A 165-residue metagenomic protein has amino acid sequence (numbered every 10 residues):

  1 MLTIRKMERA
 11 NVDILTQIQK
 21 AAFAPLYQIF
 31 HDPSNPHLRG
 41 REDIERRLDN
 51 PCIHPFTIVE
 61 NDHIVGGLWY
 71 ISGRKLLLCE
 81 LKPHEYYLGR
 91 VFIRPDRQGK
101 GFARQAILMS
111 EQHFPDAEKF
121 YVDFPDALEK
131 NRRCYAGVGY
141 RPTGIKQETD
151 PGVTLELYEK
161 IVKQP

Functional and structural regions predicted by a protein language model:
T3-Q17: A short beta-loop-alpha structural element at the N-terminal edge of CoA-dependent acyl/N-acetyltransferase catalytic
K20-E45, I53: Conserved GNAT-fold acetyl-CoA-binding loop/helix
E45-T57, G66: A short helix-loop-beta-strand connector motif used in the catalytic cores of GNAT acetyltransferases and, in some
T57, H63-R74, L78, Y87 (+1 more regions): Conserved beta-strand in the GNAT
G89-Q98, F124-P125: A short, internal acetyl-CoA/4′-phosphopantetheine-binding micro-motif in the GNAT/acyltransferase core
D96-M109: Conserved acetyl-CoA pyrophosphate-binding loop and the N-cap/start of the following alpha-helix in GNAT-like
R104-Q105, A127-G144: Conserved active-site alpha-helix within GNAT-family acetyltransferase domains
H113-D126: Conserved GNAT acetyl-CoA-binding A-motif
